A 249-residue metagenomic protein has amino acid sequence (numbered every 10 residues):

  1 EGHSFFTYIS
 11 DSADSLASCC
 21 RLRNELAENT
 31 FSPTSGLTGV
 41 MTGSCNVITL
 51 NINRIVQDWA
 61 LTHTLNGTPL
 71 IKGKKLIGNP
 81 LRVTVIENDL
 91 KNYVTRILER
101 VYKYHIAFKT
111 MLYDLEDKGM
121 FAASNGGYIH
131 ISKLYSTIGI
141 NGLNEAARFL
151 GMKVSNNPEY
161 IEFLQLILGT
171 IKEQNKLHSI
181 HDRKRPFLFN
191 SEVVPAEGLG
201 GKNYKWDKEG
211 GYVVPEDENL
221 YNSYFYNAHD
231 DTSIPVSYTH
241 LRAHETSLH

Functional and structural regions predicted by a protein language model:
G2-N141, E145-F149: Structured mid-domain segments that build the active-site/substrate or prosthetic-cofactor binding neighborhood
I55-A60, M152-K153, A196-G201: Flexible loop/turn segments at secondary-structure boundaries
F108-M111, L150-N156, Q174-R185: Secondary-structure transition/capping motifs at alpha-helix termini and the adjoining loop/turn into the next element
S155-N175: Short secondary-structure subsegments characteristic of cysteine-rich extracellular domains
S179-E218: Extended amphipathic alpha-helical segments with heptad-repeat/coiled-coil character used for oligomerization, fusion
W206-Y238: Intrinsic disorder at enzyme termini
T239-T246: Conserved small/polar residues in nucleotide/adenosyl-binding loops
H249: Gly/Pro- and small hydrophobic-enriched strand-loop and loop-to-helix capping segments that sit at the rims
